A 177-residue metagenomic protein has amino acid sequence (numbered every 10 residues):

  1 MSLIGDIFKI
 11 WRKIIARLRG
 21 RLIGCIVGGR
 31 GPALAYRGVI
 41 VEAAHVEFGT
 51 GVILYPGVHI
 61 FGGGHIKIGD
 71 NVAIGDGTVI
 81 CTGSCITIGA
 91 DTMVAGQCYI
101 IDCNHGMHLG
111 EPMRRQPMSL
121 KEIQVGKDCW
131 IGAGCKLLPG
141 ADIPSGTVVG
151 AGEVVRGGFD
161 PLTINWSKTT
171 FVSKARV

Functional and structural regions predicted by a protein language model:
M1-I101, I123-D128, G134-L137, S145 (+2 more regions): Domain-scale signature associated with acetyltransferase and cell-envelope carbohydrate enzymes
G110, N165-W166: Residue-level signal for alpha-helical context at structural boundaries
G110-R114, R176-V177: Short acidic, glycine/proline-rich loop/turn micro-motifs
M113-G126: Glycine-rich NAD(P)-binding loop of Rossmann-like domains
A141, E153, F159: Short beta-to-alpha loop/turn elements within the nucleotide-binding domains of ABC transporters
